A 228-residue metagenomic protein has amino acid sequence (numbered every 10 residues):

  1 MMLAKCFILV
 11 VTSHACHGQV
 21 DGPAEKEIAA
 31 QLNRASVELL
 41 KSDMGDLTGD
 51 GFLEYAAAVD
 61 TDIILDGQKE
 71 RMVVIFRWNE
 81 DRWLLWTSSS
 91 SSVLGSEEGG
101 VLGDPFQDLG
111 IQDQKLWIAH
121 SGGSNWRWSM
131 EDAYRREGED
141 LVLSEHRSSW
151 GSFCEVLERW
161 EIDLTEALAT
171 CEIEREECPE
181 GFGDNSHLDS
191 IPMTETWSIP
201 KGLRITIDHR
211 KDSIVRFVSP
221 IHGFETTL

Functional and structural regions predicted by a protein language model:
M1-L9: Sec-dependent signal peptide recognition, specifically the positively charged N-region followed immediately by
S13-A15: N-terminal signal peptide c-region/cleavage motif recognized by signal peptidases
Q19-A35, E80-G103, I207: Blade-edge motifs of beta-propeller repeat domains
E38-L47, G99-K115: Beta-propeller blade termini
L47-D60, L109-S121: Acidic/hydrophobic-patterned starts of short beta strands in beta-sheet-rich repeat architectures
T61-L65, G123-N125: Short glycine/acidic-enriched loop and turn motifs that connect beta-strands
L65-S89, A133-E137: Beta-propeller blade repeat segments, especially FG-GAP/WD-type strand-to-loop junctions in 6- to 7-bladed propeller
I111-L228: Acidic, small-residue rich beta-repeat scaffolds with periodic aromatic anchors
